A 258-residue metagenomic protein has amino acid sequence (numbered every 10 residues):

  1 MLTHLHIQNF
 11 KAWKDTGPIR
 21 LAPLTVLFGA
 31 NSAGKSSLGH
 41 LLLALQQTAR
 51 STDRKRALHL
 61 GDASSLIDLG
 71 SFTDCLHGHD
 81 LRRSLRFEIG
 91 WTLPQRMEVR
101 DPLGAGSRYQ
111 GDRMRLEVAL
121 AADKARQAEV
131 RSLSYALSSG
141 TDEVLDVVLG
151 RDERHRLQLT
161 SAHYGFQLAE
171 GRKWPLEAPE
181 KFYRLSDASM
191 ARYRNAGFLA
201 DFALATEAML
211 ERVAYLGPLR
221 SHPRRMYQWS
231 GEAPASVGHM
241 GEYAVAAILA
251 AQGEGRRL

Functional and structural regions predicted by a protein language model:
M1-R220: P-loop NTPase switch/coupling surface
A188-R194, F198-L258: Extended helical coiled-coil dimerization/tether regions that scaffold and oligomerize large DNA-maintenance assemblies
